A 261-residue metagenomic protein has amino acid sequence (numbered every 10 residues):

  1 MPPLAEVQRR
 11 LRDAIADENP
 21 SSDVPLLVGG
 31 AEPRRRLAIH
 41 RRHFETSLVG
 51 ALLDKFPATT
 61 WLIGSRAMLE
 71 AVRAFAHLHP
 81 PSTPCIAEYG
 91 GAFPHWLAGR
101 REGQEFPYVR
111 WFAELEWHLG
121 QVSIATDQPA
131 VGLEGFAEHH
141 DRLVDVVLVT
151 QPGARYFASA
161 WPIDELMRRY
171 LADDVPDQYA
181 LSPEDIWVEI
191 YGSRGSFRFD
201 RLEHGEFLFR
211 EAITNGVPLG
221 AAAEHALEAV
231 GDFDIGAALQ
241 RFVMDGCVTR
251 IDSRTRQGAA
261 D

Functional and structural regions predicted by a protein language model:
M1-Q128: N-terminal, charged low-complexity regulatory/assembly segments
D17-E18, D173, G216: Short loop/turn hinge sites at secondary-structure boundaries
R34-L37, W187-V188, G216-L219: A short alpha-helix capping/helix-coil boundary motif
H40-R41, V131, R194, A223-H225: A short, structure-level motif marking secondary-structure boundaries and short turns
L78-G205: Hydrophobic packing positions characteristic of elongated beta-solenoid/beta-helix-type spike/fiber shafts
G195-D261: C-terminal structured interaction module
